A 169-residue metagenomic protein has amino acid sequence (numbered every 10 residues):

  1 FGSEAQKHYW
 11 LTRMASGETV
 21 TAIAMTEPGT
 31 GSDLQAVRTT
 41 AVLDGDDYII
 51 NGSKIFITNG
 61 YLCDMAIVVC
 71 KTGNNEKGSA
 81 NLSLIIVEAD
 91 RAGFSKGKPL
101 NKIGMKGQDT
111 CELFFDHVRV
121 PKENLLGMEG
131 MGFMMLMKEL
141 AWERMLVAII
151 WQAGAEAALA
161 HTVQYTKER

Functional and structural regions predicted by a protein language model:
F1-M25, G45-D46: FAD-binding glycine-rich core of flavoenzymes that anchor FAD
W10, V37, S53-I55, G97-N101: Short beta-alpha junctions and helix-cap segments that line functional grooves
A15-S16, A24-G29, I49-I55, N59-L62 (+3 more regions): Active-site beta-strand/loop segments that form the cofactor-binding cradle of oxidoreductase flavoproteins
G29-S32, F56-N59, N74-E76, K102-D109: Short Gly/Pro-enriched turn/cap motifs at secondary-structure boundaries
T39-V42: A structural signal for short hydrophobic beta-strand segments in well-ordered beta-sheet cores
N51-K96: A short core secondary-structure module
L84, F94-R169: Glycine-rich beta->alpha junctions and the first turn(s) of the following alpha-helix
